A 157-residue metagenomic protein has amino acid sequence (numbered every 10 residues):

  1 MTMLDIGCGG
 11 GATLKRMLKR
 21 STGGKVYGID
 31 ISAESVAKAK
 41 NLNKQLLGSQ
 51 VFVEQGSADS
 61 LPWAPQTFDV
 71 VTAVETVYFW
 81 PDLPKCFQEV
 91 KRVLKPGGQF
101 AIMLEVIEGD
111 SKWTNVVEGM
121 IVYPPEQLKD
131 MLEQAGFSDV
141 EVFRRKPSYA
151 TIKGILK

Functional and structural regions predicted by a protein language model:
T2-S60: Class I SAM-dependent methyltransferase SAM/SAH-binding core
D59-V71: A short acidic, Gly/Pro-enriched loop at the edge of an enzyme's catalytic core that lines a small-molecule cofactor
V70-L83: A short SAM/SAH-binding and catalytic strip from SAM-dependent methyltransferases
P84-P96: A short glycine-rich, Lys/Arg-flanked "PGG" loop and its adjoining helix->strand segment in the class I
G98-L104: Conserved beta-strand signature within the Rossmann-like core of class I S-adenosyl-L-methionine
L104-D110, V122, P147: Short "lid" loop at the C-terminus of a central beta-strand within the Rossmann-like core of SAM-dependent
M120-A135: Short alpha-helix
G136-S138, R144-K157: Core SAM-dependent methyltransferase catalytic element
